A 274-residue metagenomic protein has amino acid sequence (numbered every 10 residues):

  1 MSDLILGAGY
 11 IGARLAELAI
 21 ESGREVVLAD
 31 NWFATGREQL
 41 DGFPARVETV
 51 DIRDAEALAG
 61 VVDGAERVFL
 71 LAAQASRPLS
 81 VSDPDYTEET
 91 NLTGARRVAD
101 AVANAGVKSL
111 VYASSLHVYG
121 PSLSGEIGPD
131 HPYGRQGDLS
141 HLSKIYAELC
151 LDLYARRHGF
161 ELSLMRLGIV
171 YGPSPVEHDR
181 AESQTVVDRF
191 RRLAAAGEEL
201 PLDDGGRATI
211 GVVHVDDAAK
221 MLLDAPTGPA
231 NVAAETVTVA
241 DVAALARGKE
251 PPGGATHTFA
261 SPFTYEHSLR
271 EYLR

Functional and structural regions predicted by a protein language model:
M1-R67: N-terminal Rossmann/SDR dinucleotide-binding element
A29, V68-Q74, L110-L116, M165-L167: SDR active-site strand-loop-helix element
T35, R53, Y86-R97, G134 (+3 more regions): Glycine-rich NAD(P)-binding loop of the Rossmann-fold in SDR/ketoreductase-type enzymes
I52-T90: NAD(P)H-binding glycine-rich loop region in Rossmannoid oxidoreductase-like domains and their noncatalytic homologs
R96-L139: Conserved Rossmann-fold NAD(P)-dependent oxidoreductase catalytic core, especially the SDR/UDP-sugar
P121, G137-S163: Active-site Tyr-X1-5-Lys
D152-A208, V215: NAD(P)-dependent short-chain dehydrogenase/reductase
A194, E198, L202-R274: C-terminal substrate-binding subdomain of Rossmann-fold SDR/epimerase-dehydratase oxidoreductases
